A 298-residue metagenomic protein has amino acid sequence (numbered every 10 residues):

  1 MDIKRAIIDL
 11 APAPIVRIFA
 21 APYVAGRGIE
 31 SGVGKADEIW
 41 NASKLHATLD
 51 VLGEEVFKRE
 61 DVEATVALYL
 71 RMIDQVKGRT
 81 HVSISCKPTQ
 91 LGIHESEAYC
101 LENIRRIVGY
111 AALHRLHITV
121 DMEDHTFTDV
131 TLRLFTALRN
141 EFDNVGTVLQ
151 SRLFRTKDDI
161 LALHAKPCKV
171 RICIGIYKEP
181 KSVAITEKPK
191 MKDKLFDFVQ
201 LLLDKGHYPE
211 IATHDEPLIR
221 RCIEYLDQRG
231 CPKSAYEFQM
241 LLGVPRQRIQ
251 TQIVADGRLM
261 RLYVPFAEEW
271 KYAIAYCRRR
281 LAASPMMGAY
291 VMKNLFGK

Functional and structural regions predicted by a protein language model:
M1-K298: Positively charged, amphipathic and often flexible ligand-engagement surfaces
